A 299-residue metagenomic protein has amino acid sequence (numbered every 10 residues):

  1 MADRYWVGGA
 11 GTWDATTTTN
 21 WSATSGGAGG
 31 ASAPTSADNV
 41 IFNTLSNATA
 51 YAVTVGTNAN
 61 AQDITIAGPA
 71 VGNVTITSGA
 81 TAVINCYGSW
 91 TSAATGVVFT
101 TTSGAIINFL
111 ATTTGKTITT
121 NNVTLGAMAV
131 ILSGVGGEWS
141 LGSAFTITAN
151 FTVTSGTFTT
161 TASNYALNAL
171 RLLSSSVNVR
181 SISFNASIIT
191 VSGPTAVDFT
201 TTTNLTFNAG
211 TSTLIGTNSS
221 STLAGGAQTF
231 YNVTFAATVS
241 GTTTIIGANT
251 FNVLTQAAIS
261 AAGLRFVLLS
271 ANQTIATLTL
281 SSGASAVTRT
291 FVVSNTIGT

Functional and structural regions predicted by a protein language model:
M1-T299: Extracellular beta-sheet-rich ligand-binding/adhesion modules
